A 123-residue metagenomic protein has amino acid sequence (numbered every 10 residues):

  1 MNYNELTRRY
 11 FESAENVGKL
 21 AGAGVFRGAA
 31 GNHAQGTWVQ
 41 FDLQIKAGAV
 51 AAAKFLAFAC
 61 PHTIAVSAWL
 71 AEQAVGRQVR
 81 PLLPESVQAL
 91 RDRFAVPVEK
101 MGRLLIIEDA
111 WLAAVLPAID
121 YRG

Functional and structural regions predicted by a protein language model:
M1-G123: Domain-level signature for proteins that mediate thiol-based redox and metal-cofactor handling
